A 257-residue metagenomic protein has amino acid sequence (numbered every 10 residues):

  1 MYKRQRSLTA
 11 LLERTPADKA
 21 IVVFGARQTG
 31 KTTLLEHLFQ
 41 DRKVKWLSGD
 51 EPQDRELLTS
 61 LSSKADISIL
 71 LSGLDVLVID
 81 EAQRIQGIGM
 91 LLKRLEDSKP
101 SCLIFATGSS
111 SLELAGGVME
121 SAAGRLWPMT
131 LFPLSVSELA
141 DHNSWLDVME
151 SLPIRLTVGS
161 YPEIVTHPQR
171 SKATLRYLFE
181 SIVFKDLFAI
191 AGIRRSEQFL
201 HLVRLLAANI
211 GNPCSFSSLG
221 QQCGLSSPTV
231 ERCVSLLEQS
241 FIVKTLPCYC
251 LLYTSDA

Functional and structural regions predicted by a protein language model:
M1-Q5, Y253-A257: Conserved small/polar residues in nucleotide/adenosyl-binding loops
K3-R14: Pre-Walker A adenine-sensing motif
K31: Conserved lysine of the Walker
L34: Hydrophobic positions on the alpha1 helix immediately C-terminal to the Walker A/P-loop
W46-S72: Short glycine-rich substrate-engagement loop in P-loop NTPases that contacts/grips substrate
L103-S109: Structural recognition of the conserved hydrophobic beta-strand(s) that form the central parallel beta-sheet of P-loop
S109-S111, G116-A208, N212: Interdomain motor-coupling "hinge/lid" segment immediately C-terminal to the ATP-binding subdomain of NTP-driven enzymes
R176-S255: Accessory nucleic acid-recognition modules appended to NTPase machines
